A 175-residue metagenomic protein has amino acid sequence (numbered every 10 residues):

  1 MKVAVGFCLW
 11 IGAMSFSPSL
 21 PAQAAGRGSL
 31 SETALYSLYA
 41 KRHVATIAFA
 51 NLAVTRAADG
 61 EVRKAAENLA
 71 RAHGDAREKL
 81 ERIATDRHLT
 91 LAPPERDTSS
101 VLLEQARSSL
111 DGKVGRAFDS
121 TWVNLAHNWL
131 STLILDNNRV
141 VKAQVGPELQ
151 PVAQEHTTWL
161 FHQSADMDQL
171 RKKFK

Functional and structural regions predicted by a protein language model:
A4-F16: Bacterial N-terminal signal peptides
P18-K175: His/Met- and acidic-residue-enriched segments that coordinate or traffic transition-metal cofactors and support
